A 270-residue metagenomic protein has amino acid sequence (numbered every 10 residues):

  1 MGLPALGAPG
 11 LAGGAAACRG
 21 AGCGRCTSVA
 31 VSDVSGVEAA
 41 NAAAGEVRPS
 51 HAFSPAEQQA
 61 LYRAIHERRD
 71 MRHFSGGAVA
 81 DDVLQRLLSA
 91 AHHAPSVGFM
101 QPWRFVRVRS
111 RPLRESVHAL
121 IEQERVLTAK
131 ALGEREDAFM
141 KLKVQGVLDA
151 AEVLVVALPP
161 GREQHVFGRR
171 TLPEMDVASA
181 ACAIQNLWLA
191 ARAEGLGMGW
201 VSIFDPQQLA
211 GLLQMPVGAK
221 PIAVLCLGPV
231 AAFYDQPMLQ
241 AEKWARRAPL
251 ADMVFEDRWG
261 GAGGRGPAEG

Functional and structural regions predicted by a protein language model:
M1-G10: N-terminal chloroplast transit peptides
C18, C23-C26: Cysteine-centered motifs
D33-F53, E57, A64, M71 (+1 more regions): C-terminal helix-cap and adjacent tail motif
M71-R86: A short N-terminal beta-strand-loop micro-motif at the entrance of redox/enzyme domains
A91, L154, R162-L212: Small-aliphatic-rich amphipathic alpha-helix that forms the alpha element of a beta-alpha
P95-G98: Glycine-rich phosphate/pyrophosphate-binding beta-alpha loops
M100-A180: Glycine/small-residue-rich phosphate/adenosyl-binding loop
L209-P221: Short, electropositive alpha-helical surface patch
